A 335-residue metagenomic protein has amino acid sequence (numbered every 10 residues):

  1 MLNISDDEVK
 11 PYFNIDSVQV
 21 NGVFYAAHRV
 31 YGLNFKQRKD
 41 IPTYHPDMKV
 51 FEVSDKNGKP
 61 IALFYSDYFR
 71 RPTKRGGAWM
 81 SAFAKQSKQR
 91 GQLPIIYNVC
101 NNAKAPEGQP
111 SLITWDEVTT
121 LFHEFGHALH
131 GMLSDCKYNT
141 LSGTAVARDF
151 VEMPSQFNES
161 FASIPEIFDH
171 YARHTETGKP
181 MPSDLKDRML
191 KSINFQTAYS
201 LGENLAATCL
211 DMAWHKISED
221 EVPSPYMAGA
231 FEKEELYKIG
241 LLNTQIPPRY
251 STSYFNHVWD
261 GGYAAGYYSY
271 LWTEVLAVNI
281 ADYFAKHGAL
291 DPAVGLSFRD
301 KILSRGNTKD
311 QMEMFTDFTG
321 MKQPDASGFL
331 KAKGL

Functional and structural regions predicted by a protein language model:
M1-F24, H28-V30, Y97, N102-A103: Fold-level signature of zinc-dependent metallopeptidase catalytic domains
L2-S5, V99-Q109, M189, S253-W259: Short glycine/proline-rich turn/loop motifs
D7-I15, P110-T114, D260-A265: Extended, non-catalytic structural segments that build the interaction scaffolds of large macromolecular assemblies
P11, N21-F35, I41-D47, P60-L63 (+6 more regions): C-terminal, non-catalytic "cap/extension" segments appended to globular domains
T43-H45, E52-T119, N243-P248: Active-site-adjacent "gating/activation" loops or surface patches in catalytic cores
P106-P110, L141, E219: A generic structural signal for short coil/turn motifs at secondary-structure boundaries
